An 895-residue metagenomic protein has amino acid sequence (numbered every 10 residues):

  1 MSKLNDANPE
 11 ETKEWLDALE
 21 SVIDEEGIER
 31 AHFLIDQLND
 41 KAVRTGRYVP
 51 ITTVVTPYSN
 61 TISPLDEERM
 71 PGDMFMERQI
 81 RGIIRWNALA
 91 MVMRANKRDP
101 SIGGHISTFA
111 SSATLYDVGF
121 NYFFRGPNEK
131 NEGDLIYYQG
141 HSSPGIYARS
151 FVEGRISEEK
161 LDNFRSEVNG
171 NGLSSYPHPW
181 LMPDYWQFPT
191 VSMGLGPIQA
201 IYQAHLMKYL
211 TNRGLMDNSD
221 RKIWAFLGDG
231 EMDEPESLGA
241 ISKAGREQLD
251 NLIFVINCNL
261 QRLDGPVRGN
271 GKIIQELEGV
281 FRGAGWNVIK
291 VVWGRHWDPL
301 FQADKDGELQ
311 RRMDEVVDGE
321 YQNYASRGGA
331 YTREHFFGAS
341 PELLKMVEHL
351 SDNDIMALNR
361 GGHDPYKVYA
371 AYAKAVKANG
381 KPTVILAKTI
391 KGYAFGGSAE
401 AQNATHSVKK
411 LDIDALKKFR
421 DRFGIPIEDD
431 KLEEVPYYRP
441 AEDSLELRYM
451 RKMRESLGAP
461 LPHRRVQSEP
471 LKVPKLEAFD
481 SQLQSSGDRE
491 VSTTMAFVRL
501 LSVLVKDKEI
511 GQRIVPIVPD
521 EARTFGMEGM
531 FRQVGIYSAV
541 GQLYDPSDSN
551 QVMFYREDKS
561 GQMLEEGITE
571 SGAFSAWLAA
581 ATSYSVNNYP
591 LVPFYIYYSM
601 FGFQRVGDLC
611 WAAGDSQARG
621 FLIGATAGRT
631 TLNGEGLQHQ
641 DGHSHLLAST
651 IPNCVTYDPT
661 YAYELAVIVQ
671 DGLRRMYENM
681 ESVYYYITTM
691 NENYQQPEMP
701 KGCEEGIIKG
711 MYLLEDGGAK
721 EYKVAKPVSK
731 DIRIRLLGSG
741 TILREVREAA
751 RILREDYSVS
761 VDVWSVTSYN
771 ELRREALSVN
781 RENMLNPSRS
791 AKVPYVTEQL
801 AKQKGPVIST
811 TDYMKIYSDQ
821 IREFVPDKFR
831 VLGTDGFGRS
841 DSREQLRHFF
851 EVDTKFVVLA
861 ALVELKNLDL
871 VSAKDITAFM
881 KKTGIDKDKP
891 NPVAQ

Functional and structural regions predicted by a protein language model:
S2-E153, F419, E490-D507, G511 (+1 more regions): N-terminal amphipathic, basic-rich helices that act as targeting or association modules
P9, S166-P189, L195, Y209-D220 (+8 more regions): Thiamine diphosphate
A18-S21, R69-E77, A95-G104, N128-D134 (+13 more regions): Glycine- and acidic
I62, D66-A88, F109, F124-P127 (+10 more regions): Non-catalytic terminal/interface segments that mediate subunit docking, oligomerization, and allosteric communication
E67, G72-I84, A88-R98, H105-E247 (+7 more regions): Cofactor-binding active-site loop characterized by glycine-rich and histidine/acidic residues
E129-Q139, K160-S166, M216-F226, F254-I256 (+7 more regions): Beta-strand segments within the central parallel beta-sheet cores of soluble alpha/beta enzyme folds
I223, G228-E231, C258, T389 (+3 more regions): Active-site metal-binding loops of divalent metal-dependent hydrolases
A225-F226, M232, D608-R629, G634: A structural-propensity feature for long, helix-poor, extended segments
